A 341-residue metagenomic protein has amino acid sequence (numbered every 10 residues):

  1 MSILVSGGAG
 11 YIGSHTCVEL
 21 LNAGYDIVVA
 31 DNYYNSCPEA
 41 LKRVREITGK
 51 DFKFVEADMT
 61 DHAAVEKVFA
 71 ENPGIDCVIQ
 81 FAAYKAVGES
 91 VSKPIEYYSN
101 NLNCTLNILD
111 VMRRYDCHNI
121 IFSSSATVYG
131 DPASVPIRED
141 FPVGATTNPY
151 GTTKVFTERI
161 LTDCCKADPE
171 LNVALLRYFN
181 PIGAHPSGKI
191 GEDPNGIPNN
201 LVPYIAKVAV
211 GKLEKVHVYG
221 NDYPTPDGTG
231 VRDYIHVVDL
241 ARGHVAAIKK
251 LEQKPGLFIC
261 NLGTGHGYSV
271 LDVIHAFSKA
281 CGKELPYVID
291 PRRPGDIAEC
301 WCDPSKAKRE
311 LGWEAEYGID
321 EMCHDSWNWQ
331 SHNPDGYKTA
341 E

Functional and structural regions predicted by a protein language model:
M1-A184: N-terminal Rossmann-like NAD(P)+-binding domain of SDR-like oxidoreductases, especially those catalyzing
G7, D31, V55, Q80 (+9 more regions): Short, flexible active-site loop motifs that bind/organize anionic cofactors or intermediates
N32, R113, E192-I197, G295 (+1 more regions): A general boundary/transition motif marking the beginning of the first structured unit of a protein
Y98, T147-V155, G191-N199, P203 (+1 more regions): Short-chain dehydrogenase/reductase
G183-H185, D222-Y223: Short, basic/glycine-rich phosphate-binding loops at helix/coil junctions that contact nucleotide phosphates
S187-K189: Catalytic core of nucleotidyl cyclases, primarily class III adenylyl/guanylyl cyclases
L201-E341: C-terminal substrate-binding subdomain of Rossmann-fold SDR/epimerase-dehydratase oxidoreductases
